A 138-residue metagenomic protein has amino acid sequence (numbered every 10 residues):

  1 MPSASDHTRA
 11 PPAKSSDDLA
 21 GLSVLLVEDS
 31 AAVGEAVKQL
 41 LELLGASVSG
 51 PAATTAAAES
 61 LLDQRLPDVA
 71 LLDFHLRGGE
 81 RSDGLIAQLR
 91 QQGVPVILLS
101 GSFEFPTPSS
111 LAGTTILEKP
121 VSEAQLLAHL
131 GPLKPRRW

Functional and structural regions predicted by a protein language model:
M1-S23, A56, T115, S122-W138: Non-catalytic signal-transmission and effector/linker regions of two-component phosphorelay proteins
G21, L66, S82, R90-V96: His-Asp phosphorelay/catalytic-motif detector in bacterial-type signaling
E28: Conserved acidic carboxylate
A31-G50: Two-component/phosphorelay signaling modules centered on CheY-like receiver
P51-V69, R77: Acidic, metal-coordinating helix/loop segments flanking the phosphotransfer/catalytic sites of two-component signaling
L72-R90: Conserved phosphotransfer microenvironments
L99-S100: Hydrophobic/aromatic residues positioned on beta-strands within the core alpha/beta folds
S110-L117: As written
